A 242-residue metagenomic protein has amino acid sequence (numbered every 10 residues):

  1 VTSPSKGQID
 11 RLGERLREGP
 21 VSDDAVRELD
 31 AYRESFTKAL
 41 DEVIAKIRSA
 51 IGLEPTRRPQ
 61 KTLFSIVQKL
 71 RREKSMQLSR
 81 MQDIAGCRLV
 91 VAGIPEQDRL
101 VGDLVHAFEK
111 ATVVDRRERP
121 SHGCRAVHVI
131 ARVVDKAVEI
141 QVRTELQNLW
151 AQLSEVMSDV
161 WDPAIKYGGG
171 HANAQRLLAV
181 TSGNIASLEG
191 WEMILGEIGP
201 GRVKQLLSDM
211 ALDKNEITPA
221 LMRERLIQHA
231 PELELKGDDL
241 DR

Functional and structural regions predicted by a protein language model:
V1-A25, L29-F36, K136-R242: An acidic, glycine-/histidine-flanked metal-binding catalytic module
V26-R72, A230-L240: Surface-exposed, low-hydrophobicity interaction/linker segments
V43, Q97-D103: Hydrophobic side chains in well-ordered alpha-helices
R71-Q82: Short, flexible, solvent-exposed loop/turn segments with mixed acidic/basic and small polar residues
Q82-I84, C124: Short connector loops at helix/strand junctions that flank enzyme active sites, especially segments positioning acidic
L89: Residue(s) in the substrate-gating loop at a strand-loop-helix junction that position the organic substrate next
A92-E96: Helix N-cap motif at beta-to-alpha junctions
V101-L104, F108-V133, A137: Short Gly/Thr-rich strand-loop-strand
